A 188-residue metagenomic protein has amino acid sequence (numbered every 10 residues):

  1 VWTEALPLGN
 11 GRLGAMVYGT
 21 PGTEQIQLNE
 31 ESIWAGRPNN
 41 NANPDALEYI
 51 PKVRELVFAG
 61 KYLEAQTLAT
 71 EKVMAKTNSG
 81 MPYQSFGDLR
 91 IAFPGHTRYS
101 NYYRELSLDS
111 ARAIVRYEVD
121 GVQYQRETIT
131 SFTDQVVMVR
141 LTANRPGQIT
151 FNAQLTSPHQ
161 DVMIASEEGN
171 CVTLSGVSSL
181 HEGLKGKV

Functional and structural regions predicted by a protein language model:
V1-V188: Aromatic-residue-lined binding/catalytic grooves and analogous aromatic/hydrophobic interfacial grooves in multimeric
